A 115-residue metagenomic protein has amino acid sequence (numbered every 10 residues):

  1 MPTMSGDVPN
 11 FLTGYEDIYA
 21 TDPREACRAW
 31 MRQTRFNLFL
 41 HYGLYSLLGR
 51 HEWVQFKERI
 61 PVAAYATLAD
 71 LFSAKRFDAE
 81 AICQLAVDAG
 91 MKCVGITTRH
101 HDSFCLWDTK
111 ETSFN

Functional and structural regions predicted by a protein language model:
P2-N115: Mature catalytic domains of secreted/periplasmic carbohydrate-active enzymes
